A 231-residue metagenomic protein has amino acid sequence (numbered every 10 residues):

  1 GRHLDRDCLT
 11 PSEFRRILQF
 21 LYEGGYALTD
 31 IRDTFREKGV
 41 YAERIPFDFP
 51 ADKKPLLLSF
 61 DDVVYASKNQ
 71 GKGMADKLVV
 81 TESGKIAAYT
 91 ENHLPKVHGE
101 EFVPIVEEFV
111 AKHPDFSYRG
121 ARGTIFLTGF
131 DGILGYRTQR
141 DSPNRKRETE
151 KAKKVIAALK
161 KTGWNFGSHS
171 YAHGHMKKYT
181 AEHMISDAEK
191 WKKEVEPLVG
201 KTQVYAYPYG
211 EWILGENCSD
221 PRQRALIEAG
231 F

Functional and structural regions predicted by a protein language model:
G1-A158, T162: Active-site beta->alpha N-cap acidic-glycine motif
F35-R36, H173, Y209: Conserved beta-strand edge residues that scaffold enzyme active sites
F126-L127, V204-Y209: Short beta-strand segments
R137-N165, Y171-V199, G215-N217: Alpha-helical scaffold elements lining the catalytic groove of polysaccharide deacetylases
T162-F166, E228-F231: Glycine-enriched alpha-helix->loop->beta-strand junction motifs that scaffold or abut catalytic
L214-G230: Substrate-binding cleft/loops of secretory-pathway carbohydrate-active enzymes
